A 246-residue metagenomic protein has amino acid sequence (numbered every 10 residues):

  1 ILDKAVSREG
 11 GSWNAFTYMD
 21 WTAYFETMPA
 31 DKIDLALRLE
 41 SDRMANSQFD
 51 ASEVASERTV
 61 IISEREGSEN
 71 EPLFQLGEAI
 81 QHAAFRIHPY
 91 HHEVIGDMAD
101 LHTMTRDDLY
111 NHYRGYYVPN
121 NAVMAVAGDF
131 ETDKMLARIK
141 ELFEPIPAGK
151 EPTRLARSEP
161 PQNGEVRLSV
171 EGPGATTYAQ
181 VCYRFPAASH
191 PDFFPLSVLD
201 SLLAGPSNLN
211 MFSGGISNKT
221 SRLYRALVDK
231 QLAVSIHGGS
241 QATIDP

Functional and structural regions predicted by a protein language model:
L2-K32, G67-N121, P145-F193, G205 (+1 more regions): Non-catalytic beta-strand/loop surface segments
A36-E40, A55: Divalent-metal coordination cores built from histidine and acidic residues
D42-A51, L142-K150: A common structural junction motif
T132-L136, P191: Extracytoplasmic/secreted cell-surface and envelope-processing proteins
